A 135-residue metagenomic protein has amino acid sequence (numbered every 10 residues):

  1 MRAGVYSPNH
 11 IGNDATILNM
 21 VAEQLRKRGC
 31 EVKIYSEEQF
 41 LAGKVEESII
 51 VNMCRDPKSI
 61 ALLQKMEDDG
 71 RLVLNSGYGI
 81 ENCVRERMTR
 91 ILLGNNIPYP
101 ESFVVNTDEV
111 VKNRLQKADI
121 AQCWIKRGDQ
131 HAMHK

Functional and structural regions predicted by a protein language model:
M1-L74, G79: ATP-binding N-terminal substructure of ATP-dependent carboxylate-amine bond-forming enzymes
A3-S7, V32, E67-G70, Y78-K135: Active-site nucleotide/adenylate-binding loops and adjacent lid/helix of ATP-dependent enzymes
